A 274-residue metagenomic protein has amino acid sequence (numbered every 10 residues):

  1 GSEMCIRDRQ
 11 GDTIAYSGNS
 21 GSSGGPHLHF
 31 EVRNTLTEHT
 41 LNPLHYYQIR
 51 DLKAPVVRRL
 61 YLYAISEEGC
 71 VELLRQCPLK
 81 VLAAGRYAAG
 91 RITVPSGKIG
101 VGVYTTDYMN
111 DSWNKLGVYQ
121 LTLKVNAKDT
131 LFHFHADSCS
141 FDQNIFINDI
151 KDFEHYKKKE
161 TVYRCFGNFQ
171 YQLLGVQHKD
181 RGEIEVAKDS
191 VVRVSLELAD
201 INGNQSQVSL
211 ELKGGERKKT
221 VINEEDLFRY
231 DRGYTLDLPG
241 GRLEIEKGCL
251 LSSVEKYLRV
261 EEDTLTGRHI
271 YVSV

Functional and structural regions predicted by a protein language model:
G1-I6: Short, small-residue-biased leader/transition segments that mark boundaries at the very start of proteins
R7-S17: A structural signal for short beta-strand/turn segments enriched in small hydrophobics and glycine
E31-D107, D111-W113, F141-I145, D149-K151 (+1 more regions): Acidic, glycine-rich catalytic/binding loops that coordinate metals and/or anionic ligands
P78, Y119, R193, I201-R229: Short beta-strand elements
D142-G182: Aromatic sugar-binding surface patches on proteins that engage polysaccharides or sugar-phosphate polymers
E185-V191: Surface-exposed, short loops/turns at beta-strand junctions within beta-sandwich domains
T220-E225, Y257-V274: Proteolytic processing hotspots in large secreted/extracellular or virion-associated proteins and select intracellular
